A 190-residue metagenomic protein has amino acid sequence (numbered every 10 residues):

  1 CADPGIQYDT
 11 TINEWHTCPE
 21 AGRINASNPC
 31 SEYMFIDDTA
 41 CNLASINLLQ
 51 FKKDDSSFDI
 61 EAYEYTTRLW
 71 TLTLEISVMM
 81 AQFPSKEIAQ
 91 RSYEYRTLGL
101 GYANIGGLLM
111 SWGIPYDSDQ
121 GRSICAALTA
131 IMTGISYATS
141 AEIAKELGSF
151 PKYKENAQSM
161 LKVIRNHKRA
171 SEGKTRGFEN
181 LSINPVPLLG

Functional and structural regions predicted by a protein language model:
P4-W112: Function-dense linear segments that define catalytic or interfacial modules in macromolecule-processing proteins
Y65-A89, Y93, T97, P115-G190: Internal maturation/activation junctions in enzymes
